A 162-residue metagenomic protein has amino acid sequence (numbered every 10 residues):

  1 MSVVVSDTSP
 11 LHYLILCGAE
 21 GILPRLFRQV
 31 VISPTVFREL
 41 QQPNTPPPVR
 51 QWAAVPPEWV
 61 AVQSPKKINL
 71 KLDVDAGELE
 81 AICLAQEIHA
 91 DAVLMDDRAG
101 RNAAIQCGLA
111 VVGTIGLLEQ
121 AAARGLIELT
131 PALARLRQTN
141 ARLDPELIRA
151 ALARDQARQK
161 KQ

Functional and structural regions predicted by a protein language model:
S2-A92, R98, I105-L109, E146-L152 (+1 more regions): Active-site-proximal, substrate-binding regions of enzyme catalytic domains and RNA-binding/basic surfaces
G100-R101, E119: Positions that flank functional sites
N102-A103, L126: Short active-site-adjacent structural elements
L109, G113-R158: Hydrophobic alpha-helical interaction segments
